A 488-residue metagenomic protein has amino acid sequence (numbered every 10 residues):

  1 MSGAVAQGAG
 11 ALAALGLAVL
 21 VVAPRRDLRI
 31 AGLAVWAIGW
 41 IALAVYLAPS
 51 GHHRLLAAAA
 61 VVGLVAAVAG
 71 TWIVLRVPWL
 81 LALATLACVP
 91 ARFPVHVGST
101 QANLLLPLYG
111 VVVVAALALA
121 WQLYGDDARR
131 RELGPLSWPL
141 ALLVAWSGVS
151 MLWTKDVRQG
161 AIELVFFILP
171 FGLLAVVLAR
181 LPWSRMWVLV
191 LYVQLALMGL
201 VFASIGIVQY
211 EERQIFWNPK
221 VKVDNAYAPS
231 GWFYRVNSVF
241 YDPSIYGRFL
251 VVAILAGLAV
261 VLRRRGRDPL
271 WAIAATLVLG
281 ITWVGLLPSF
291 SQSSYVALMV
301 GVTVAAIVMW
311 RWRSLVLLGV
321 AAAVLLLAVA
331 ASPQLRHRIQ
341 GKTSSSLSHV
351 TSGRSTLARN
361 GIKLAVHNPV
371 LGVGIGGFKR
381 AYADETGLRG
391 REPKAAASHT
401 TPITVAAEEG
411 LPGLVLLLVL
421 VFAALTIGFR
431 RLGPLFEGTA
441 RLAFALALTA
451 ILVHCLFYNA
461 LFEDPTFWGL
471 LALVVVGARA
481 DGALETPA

Functional and structural regions predicted by a protein language model:
M1-V21, G32-A44, G63-G70, V113-A116 (+9 more regions): Alpha-helical transmembrane segments of multi-pass inner-membrane proteins
L17-V21, A37, G433-R441, L471-A488: A juxtamembrane structural motif centered on a specific transmembrane helix
L28-A34, V74-T85, R129-L142, V188-Y192 (+2 more regions): Membrane-interfacial loop-to-transmembrane alpha-helix junctions, especially the N-terminal start
R54-L64, L80, C88-G148: Hydrophobic alpha-helical transmembrane segments in multi-pass integral membrane proteins
A59, P107-V112, P135-L143, V157-R180 (+2 more regions): Aromatic-anchored transmembrane helix interface
A87-V97, T404-E409, T439-G477: Membrane helix-loop boundary segments at the extracytoplasmic
R92-S99, N225-V239, G390-V405: Juxtamembrane membrane-water interface segments that cap and precede transmembrane helices
R336, S344-R359, K363, H367 (+2 more regions): Long extracytoplasmic/lumenal interhelical loops at the membrane interface of multi-pass membrane proteins
